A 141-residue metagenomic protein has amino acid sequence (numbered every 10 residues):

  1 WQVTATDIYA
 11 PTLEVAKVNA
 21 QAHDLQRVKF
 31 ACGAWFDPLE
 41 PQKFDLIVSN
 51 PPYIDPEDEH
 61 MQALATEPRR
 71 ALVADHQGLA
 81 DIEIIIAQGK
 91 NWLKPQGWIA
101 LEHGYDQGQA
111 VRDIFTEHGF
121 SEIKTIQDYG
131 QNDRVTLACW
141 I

Functional and structural regions predicted by a protein language model:
W1-W140: S-adenosylmethionine
